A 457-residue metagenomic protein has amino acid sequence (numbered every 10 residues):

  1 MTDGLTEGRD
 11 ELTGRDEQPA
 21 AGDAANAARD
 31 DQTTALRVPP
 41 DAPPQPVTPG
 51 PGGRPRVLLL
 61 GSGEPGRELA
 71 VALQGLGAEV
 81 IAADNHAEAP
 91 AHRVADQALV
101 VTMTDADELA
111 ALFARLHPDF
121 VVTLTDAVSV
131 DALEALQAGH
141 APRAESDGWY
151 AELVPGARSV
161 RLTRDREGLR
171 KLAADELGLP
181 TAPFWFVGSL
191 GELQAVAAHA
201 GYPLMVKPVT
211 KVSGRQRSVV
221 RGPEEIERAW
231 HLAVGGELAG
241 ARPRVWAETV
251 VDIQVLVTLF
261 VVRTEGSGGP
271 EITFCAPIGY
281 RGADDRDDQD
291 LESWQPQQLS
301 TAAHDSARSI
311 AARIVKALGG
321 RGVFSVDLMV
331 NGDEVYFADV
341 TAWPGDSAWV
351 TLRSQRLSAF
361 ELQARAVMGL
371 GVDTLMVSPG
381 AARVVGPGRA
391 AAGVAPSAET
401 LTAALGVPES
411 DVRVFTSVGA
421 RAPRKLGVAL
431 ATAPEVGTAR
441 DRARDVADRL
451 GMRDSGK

Functional and structural regions predicted by a protein language model:
M1-R158, T163-R164, G191: ATP-binding N-terminal substructure of ATP-dependent carboxylate-amine bond-forming enzymes
T6, L36-P40, A364-K457: Peripheral (often C-terminal) accessory segments that flank ATP-dependent C-N-forming ligase machineries
A35-P46, T249, Q254-G319, V330 (+2 more regions): ATP-dependent carboxylate/phosphate-activation module, predominantly the ATP-grasp catalytic core and closely related
P55, A182, L204, R215 (+7 more regions): Change "...and in nucleic-acid phosphodiester-cleaving endonucleases..." to "...and in nucleic-acid processing enzymes
L58, L162-T258, V262-I314, A447: Active-site nucleotide/adenylate-binding loops and adjacent lid/helix of ATP-dependent enzymes
A91-H92, P208-K211, A420-R424: Short, flexible turn/loop "capping" segments at secondary-structure junctions
